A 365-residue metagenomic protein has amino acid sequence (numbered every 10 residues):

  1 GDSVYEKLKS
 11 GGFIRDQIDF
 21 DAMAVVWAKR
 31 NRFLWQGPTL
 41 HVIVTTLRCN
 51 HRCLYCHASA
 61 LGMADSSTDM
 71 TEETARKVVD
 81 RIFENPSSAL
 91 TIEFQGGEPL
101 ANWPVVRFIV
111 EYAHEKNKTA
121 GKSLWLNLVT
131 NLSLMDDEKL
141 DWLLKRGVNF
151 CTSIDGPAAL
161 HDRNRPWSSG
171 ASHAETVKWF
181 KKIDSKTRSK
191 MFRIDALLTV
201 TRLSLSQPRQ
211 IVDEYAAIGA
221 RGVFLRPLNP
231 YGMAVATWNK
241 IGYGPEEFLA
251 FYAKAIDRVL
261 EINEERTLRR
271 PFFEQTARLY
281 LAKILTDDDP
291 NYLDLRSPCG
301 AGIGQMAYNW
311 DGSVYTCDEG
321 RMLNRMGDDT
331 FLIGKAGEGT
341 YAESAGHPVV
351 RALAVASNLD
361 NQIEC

Functional and structural regions predicted by a protein language model:
S3-V42: N-terminal [4Fe-4S]-dependent radical SAM core
F33-W35, T46-L47, V355-N361: Short, flexible, mixed-charge glycine/proline-rich loop motifs that serve as phosphate/nucleic-acid-contacting
Q36, V42-E73: Canonical Radical SAM [4Fe-4S] cluster-binding loop centered on the CxxxCxxC motif and its immediate flanking residues
T45, G96-G97: Short acidic donor-binding/metal-coordinating loop in glycosyltransferase active sites
R48-A58, T316-E319, Q362-C365: Local cysteine-cluster metal-coordination motifs and their immediate loop/turn environment, predominantly Fe-S cluster
A75, V79-Q95, N102-P230, K240: Radical SAM/AdoMet-radical enzyme domain recognition
A159-V177, K181, S185-R188, F192-G302 (+2 more regions): Radical SAM enzyme [4Fe-4S]-AdoMet core and its adjacent flexible, acidic and glycine-rich loops/tails across
R296, S313, G320-C365: Membrane-interface junctions of multi-pass transporters
